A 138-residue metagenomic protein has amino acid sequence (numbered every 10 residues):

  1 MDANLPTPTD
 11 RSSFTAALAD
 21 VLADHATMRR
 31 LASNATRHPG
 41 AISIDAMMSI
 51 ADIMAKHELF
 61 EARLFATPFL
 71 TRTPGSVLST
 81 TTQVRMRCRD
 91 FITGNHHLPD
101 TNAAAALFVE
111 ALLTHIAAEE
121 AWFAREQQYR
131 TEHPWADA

Functional and structural regions predicted by a protein language model:
M1-A138: Small-residue-biased structural context
